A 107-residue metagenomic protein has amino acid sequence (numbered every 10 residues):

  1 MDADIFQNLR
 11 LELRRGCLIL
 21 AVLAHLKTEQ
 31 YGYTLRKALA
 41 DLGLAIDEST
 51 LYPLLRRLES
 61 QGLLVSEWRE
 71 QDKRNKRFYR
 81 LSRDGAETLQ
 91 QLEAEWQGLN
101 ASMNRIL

Functional and structural regions predicted by a protein language model:
M1-L11: Short, Lys/Arg-enriched N-terminal segment that forms or immediately precedes the first helix of a structured domain
R10-T50: N-terminal helix-turn-helix DNA-binding core of bacterial DNA-binding proteins
T28-Y31, S60-Q61, G85: Short, charged/polar surface micro-motifs in flexible loops or helix N-caps
K37, E59-S60: Alpha-helical residues within the helix-turn-helix
Y52-R57: Short, hydrophobic-biased segments on the C-terminal half of alpha helices that form "recognition helices"
Q61-R74, R80: Beta-hairpin "wing" of winged helix-turn-helix
N75-E93: Basic, amphipathic "hinge/linker" alpha-helix immediately C-terminal to the N-terminal HTH DNA-binding motif
Q90-L107: Amphipathic alpha-helical dimerization/coiled-coil segments that flank or bridge DNA-binding/regulatory modules
